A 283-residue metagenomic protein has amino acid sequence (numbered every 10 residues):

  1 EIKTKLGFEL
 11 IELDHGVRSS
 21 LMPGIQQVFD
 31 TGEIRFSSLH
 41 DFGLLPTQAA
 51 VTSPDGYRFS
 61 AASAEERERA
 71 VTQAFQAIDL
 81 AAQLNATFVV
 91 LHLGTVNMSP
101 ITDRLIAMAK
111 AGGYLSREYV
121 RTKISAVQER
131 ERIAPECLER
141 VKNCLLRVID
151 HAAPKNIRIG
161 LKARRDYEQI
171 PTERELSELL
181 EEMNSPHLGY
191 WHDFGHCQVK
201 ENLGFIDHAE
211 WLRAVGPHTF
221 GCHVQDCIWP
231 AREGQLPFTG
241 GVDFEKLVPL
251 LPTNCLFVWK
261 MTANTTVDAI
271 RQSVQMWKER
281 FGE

Functional and structural regions predicted by a protein language model:
E1-T4, S19, D30-G32, Q76 (+4 more regions): Histidine-acidic metal/acid-base catalytic patches
I2-M22, V51, G56: N-terminal substrate-binding region of glycoside hydrolase catalytic domains
E12-G32, L93-P100: Glycine-rich, proline-tolerant flexible connector loops at the mouths of alpha/beta enzymes
D14, H40, H92, Q225 (+1 more regions): Conserved residues at the C-terminal ends of beta-strands
L21-H40, I106-V120: Short acidic, glycine/proline-enriched helix-loop-strand junctions
H40-T47, G94-V96: Short glycine-enriched loops at secondary-structure junctions
R58-Y190: Active-site acidic/histidine proton-transfer and metal-coordination neighborhood in alpha/beta enzyme cores
